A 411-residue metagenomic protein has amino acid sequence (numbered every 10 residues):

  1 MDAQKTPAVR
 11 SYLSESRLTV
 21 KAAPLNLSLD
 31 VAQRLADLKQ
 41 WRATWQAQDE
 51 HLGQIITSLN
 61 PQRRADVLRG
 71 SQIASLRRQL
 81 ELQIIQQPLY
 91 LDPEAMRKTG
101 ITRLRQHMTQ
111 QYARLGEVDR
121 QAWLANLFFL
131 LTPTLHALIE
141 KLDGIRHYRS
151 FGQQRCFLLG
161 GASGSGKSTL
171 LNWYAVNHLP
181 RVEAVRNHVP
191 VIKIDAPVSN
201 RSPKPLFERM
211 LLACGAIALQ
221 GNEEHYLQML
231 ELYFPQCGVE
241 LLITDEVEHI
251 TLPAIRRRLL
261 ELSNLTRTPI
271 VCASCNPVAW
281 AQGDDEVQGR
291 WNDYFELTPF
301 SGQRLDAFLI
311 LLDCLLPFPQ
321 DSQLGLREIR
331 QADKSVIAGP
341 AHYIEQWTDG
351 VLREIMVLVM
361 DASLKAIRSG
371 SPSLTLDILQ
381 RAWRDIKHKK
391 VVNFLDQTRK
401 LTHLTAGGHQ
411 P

Functional and structural regions predicted by a protein language model:
D2-H107, L131, G164, V189 (+3 more regions): C-terminal alpha-helical "lid" subdomain
M96-R120, I139, R201-R209, A216-P269 (+6 more regions): Mid-core helix/loop region of P-loop NTP-binding domains shared across ATPases and GTPases
L124-I145: N-terminal pre-Walker A segment at the start of P-loop NTPase domains
F151-W173: Walker A/P-loop nucleotide-binding motif
N172-V176, M356: The feature captures the helix immediately C-terminal to the Walker
V176-N187, A216-I217: Post-Walker A helix-loop "phosphate-sensing" segment adjacent to the P-loop in P-loop NTPases
P190-N200: A short hydrophobic beta-strand->loop->alpha-helix junction that borders the nucleotide-binding pocket of P-loop NTPases
P197, A281, D293-D306: Conserved AAA+ ATPase "SRH/arginine-finger" region at the nucleotide-binding site
